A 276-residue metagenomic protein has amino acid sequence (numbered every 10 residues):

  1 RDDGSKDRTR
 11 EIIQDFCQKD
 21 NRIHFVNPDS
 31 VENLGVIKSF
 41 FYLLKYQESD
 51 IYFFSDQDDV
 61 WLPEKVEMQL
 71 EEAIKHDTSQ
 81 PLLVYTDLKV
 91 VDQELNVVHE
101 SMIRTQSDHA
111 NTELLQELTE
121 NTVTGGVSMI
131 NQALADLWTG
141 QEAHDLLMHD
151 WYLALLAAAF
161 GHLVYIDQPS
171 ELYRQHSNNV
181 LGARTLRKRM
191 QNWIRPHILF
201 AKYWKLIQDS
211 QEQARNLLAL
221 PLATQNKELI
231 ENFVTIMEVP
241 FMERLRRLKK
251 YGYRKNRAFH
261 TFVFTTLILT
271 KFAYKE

Functional and structural regions predicted by a protein language model:
R1-L186: Nucleotide-sugar donor-binding/catalytic module of glycosyltransferases that assemble extracellular/cell-envelope
L146, R174-E276: C-terminal subregions of glycosyltransferases and related glycan-biosynthesis enzymes
